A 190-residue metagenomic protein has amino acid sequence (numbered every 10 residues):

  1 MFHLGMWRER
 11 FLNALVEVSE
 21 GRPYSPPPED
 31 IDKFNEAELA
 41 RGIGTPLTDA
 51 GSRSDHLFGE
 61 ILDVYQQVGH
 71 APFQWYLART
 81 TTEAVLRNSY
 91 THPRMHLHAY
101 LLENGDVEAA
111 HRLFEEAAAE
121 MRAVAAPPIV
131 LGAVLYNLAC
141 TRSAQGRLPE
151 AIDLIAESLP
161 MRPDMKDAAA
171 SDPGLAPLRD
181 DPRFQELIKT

Functional and structural regions predicted by a protein language model:
M1-D32, P72-E115: Short, contiguous alpha-helical
I31-F73: Acidic/histidine-rich alpha-helical segments that form the ligand environment of transition-metal centers
A109, E150, R183-E186: Alpha-helical positions within canonical tetratricopeptide repeat
G132, D167-A168, A176: Start-of-helix signal in alpha-solenoid helical-repeat scaffolds, especially tetratricopeptide repeats
N137, S171-G174: "A position-specific structural signal for the A-helix of alpha-solenoid helical repeats
